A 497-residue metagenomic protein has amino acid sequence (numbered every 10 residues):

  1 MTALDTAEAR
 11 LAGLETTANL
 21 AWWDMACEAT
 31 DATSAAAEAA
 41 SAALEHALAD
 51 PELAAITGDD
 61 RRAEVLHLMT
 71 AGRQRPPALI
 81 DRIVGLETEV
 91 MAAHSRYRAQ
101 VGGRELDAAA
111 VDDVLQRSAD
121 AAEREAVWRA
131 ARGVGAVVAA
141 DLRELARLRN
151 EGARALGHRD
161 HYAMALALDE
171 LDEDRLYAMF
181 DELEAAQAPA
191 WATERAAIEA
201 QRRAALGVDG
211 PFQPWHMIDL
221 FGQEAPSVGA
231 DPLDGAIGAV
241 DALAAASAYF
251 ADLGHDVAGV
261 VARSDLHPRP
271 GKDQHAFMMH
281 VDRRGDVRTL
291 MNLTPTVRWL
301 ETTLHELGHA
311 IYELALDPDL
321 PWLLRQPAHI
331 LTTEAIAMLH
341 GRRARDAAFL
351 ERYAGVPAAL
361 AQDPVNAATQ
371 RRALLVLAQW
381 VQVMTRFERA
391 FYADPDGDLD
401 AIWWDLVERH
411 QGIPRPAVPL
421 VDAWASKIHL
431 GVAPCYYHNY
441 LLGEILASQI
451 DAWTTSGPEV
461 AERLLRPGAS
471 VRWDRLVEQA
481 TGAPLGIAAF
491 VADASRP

Functional and structural regions predicted by a protein language model:
M1-V137, E144, C435, W473: N-terminal helix-rich structural modules
A26, D31-T33, D160-A163, L220-E224 (+6 more regions): C-terminal, non-catalytic "cap/extension" segments appended to globular domains
R104-V111, R117-S118, E144-L290, A359-A367: Active-site-proximal, well-structured secondary-structure segments within enzyme catalytic domains
V127-G133, L166, A225-G235, R284-V297 (+4 more regions): Glycine- and acidic
A146-G152, H158-R159, L307-D319, M338-A358: Long, well-ordered alpha-helical segments
F180-A190, P327-A361, V365: Post-HExxH zinc-binding segment in Zn-dependent metallohydrolases
D265-Q274, L324-E334: Beta-rich nucleic-acid/ligand-interaction surfaces
T294-D317, E334-M338, G443: Active-site recognition of the HExxH zinc-binding catalytic motif
